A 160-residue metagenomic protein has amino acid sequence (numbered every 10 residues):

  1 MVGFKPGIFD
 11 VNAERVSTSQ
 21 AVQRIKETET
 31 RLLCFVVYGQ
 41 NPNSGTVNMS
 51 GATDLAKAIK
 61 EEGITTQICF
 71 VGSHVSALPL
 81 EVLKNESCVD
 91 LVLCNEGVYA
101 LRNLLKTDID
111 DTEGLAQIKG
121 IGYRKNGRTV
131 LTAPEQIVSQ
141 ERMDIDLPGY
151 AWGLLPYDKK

Functional and structural regions predicted by a protein language model:
M1-K160: Acidic, low-complexity intrinsically disordered segments
